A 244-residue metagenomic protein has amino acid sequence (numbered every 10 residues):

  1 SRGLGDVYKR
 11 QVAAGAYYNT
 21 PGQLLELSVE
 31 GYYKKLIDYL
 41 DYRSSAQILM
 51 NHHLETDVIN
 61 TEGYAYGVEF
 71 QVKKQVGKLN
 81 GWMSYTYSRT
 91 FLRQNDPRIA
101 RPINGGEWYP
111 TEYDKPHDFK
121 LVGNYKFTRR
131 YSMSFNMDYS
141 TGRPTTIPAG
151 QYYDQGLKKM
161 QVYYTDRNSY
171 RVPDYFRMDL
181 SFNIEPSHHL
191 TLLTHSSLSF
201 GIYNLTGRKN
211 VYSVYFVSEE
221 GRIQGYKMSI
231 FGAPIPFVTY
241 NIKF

Functional and structural regions predicted by a protein language model:
S1-Y8: Short, small-residue-biased leader/transition segments that mark boundaries at the very start of proteins
R2, L40-I48, H53, S88 (+3 more regions): Outer-membrane beta-barrel translocator domains and adjoining extracellular loop/strand segments of Gram-negative
K9-D57, Y64: Membrane-embedded beta-barrel scaffold of Gram-negative outer-membrane proteins
R10-V12, E62-Y66, K115-F119, D174-M178 (+2 more regions): Residues that define the transmembrane beta-barrel architecture of outer-membrane proteins
G22-L27, K78-G81, R129-M133, H189-T191 (+1 more regions): Repeated loop/turn-to-beta-strand initiation elements of outer-membrane beta-barrel proteins
L25-V29, G81-M83, L121, M133-F135 (+3 more regions): Transmembrane beta-strands of outer-membrane beta-barrel proteins
Y32-K35, L54-A149: Gram-negative outer-membrane beta-barrel transporters
R130, D138-K158, P173, R177-D179 (+1 more regions): C-terminal beta-signal and adjacent terminal beta-strands/loops of Gram-negative outer-membrane beta-barrel proteins
